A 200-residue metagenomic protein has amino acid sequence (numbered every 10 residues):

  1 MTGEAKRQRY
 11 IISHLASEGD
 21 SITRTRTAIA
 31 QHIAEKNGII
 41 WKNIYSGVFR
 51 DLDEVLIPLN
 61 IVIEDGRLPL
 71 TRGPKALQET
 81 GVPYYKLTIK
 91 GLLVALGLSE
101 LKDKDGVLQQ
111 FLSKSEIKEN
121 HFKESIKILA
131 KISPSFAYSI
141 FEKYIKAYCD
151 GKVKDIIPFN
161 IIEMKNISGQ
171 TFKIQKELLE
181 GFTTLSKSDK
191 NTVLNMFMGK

Functional and structural regions predicted by a protein language model:
M1-R24, S113: Short alpha-helical segments that sit at the start of domains
G3, I39-G66: Short amphipathic alpha-helical interaction segments
S21-K42: Short acidic, hydrophobic short linear motifs in intrinsically disordered regions
Y45-D53, R72-P74, P134-Y138: Compact, well-ordered interaction domains used in eukaryotic information-processing assemblies
N60-Q78: Beta-hairpin "wing" of winged helix-turn-helix
A76-Q110: Short, amphipathic alpha-helical interaction segments positioned at domain boundaries
K104-G199: Exposed, interaction-prone assembly regions rather than primary DNA-binding/catalytic cores
